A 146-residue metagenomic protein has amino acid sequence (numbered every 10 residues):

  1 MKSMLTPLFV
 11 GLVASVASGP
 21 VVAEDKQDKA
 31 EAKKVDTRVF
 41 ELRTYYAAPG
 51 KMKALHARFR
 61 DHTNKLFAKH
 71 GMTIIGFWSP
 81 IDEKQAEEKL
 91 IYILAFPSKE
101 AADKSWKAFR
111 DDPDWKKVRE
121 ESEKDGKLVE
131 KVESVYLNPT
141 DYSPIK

Functional and structural regions predicted by a protein language model:
M1-L5: Positively charged n-region of N-terminal signal peptides that target proteins for export
P7-A17: Bacterial N-terminal signal peptides
G19-V22: Sec/Tat signal peptide C-region and signal peptidase I cleavage site
E24-D36, A57-I75, A95-Y136: An amphipathic, aromatic/His-enriched active-site/gating alpha helix that lines ligand/cofactor pockets
E31-Y46, S79, Q85-S98: Accessory recognition modules or surfaces
A32-H56, H62, L66, P139-K146: Surface-exposed interaction/gating patches
A54, F77-S79: Alpha-helical transmembrane segments and their helix-entry boundary regions
Q85, K131-L137, S143: A cross-kingdom marker for long, charged
